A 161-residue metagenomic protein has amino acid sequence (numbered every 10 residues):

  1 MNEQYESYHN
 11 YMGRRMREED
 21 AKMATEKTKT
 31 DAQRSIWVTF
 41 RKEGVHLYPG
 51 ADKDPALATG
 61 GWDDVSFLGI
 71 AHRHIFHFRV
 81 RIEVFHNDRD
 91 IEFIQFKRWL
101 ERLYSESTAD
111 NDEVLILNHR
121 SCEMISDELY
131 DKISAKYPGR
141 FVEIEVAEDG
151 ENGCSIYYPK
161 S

Functional and structural regions predicted by a protein language model:
N2-S161: Charge-rich, low-complexity N-terminal segments
